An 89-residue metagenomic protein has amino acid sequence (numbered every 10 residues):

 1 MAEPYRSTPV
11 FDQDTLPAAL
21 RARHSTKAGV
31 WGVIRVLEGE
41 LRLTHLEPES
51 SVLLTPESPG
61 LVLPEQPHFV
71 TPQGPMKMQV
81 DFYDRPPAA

Functional and structural regions predicted by a protein language model:
M1-T26: A short, N-terminal "cap"/entry segment at the start of jelly-roll beta-barrel domains of the cupin/DSBH fold
S7-T15, V80-A89: Double-stranded beta-helix
A28-L43: Short, conserved beta-strand element in jelly-roll/cupin
R35, S58-L61, G74: Beta-strand-centric surfaces of beta-sandwich/beta-rich domains
E38-L41, P48-E49, P86: Short, charged/polar surface micro-motifs in flexible loops or helix N-caps
L43-H45, V80: Short hydrophobic/aromatic-rich beta-strand segments that constitute the beta-sheet cores of beta-sandwich/beta-barrel
L46-E65: Short acidic-glycine-tyrosine-enriched beta hairpin
P64-A88: Ligand-binding loop in jelly-roll beta-barrel domains
